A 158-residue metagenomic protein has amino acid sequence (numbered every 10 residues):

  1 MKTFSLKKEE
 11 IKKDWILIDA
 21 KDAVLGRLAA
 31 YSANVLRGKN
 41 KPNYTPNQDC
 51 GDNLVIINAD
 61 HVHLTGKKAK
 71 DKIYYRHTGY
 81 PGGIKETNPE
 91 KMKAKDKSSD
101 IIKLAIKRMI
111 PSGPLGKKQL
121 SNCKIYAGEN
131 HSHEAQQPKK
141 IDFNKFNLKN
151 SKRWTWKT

Functional and structural regions predicted by a protein language model:
M1-L104, P114, Q137-T158: Ribosome large-subunit tunnel/peptidyl-transferase-proximal elements
I102, K107, L115-C123, A127-E129 (+1 more regions): C-terminal folded domains that constitute the principal catalytic or ligand-binding module of multi-domain proteins
